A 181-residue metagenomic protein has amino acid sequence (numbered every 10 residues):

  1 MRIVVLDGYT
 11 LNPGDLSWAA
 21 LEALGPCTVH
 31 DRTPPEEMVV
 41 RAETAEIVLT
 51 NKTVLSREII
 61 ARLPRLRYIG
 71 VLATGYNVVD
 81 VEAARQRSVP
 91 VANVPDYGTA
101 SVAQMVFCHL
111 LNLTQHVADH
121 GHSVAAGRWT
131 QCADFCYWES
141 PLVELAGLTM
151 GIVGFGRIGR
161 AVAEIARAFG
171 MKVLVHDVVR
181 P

Functional and structural regions predicted by a protein language model:
M1, C136-P181: Rossmann-like dinucleotide/phosphate-binding beta-alpha-beta segment
M1-A45: N-terminal glycine-/charge-rich "phosphate-binding" loop or analogous flexible N-terminal tail
D31, L72-A73, V89-A100: Short beta->alpha connector loops at strand-helix junctions that form conserved, small/polar/Pro-enriched
R41-E43, I60-L63, L145: A short, aliphatic-rich alpha-helical micro-motif
N77-V89: Rossmann-fold NAD(P)-binding glycine/threonine-rich loop
R87, P95-T149, E164: Phosphate-binding beta-alpha-beta segment of Rossmann-like dinucleotide-binding domains, i.e., the NAD(P)
